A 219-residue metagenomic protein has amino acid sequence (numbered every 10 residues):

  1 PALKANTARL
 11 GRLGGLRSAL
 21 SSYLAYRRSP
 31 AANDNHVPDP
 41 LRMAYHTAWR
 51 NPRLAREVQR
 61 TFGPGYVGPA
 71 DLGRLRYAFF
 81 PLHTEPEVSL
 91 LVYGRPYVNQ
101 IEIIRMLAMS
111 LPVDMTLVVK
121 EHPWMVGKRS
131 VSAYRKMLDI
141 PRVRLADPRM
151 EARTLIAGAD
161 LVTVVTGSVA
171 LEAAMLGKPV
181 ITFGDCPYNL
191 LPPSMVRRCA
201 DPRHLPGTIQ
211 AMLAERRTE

Functional and structural regions predicted by a protein language model:
P1-N33, E219: A conserved mid-domain beta-alpha-beta active-site/ligand-binding segment of alpha/beta enzyme cores
A19-V131: Conserved catalytic-core segment of nucleotide-activated headgroup transferases in glycan assembly
L75, D114, A159, G177-K178: Short, well-ordered alpha-helix to beta-strand connector turns
P86-S89, M125-K128, R153-T154, A170-L171 (+2 more regions): Flexible loop/turn segments at secondary-structure boundaries
V98-R105, G158, D185, L191: C-terminal structured domains
P123-V169: Donor nucleotide-activated moiety binding/catalytic core segment of transferases that use nucleotide-activated donors
V169-E219: Catalytic binding pocket for nucleotide-activated donors in carbohydrate/polymer assembly enzymes
